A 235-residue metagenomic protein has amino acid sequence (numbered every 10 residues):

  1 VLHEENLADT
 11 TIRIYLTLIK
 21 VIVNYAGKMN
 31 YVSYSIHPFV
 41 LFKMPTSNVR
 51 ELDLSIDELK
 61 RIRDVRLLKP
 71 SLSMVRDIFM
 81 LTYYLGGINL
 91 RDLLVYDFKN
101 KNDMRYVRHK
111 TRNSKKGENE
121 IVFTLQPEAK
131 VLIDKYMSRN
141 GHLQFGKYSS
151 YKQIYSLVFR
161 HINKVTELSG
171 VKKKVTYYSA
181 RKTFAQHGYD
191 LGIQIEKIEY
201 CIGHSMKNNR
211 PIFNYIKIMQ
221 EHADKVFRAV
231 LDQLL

Functional and structural regions predicted by a protein language model:
E4-H37, G86-I88: N-terminal DNA-binding recognition helix of tyrosine site-specific recombinases/integrases
D9, Y34-L90: Basic, Lys/Arg- and aromatic-enriched nucleic-acid-binding interface segment
D9-R13, R91, V175, E196: Short, solvent-exposed positions on alpha-helices
N24-S33, T82-D103, E196: Short, charged phosphate-coordinating catalytic segments
D53, R108-N113, I202-D232: Catalytic-site neighborhood detector that most strongly recognizes the C-terminal catalytic loop/helix of tyrosine
L94-L132: Conserved tyrosine-mediated DNA breakage-rejoining catalytic core shared by Y-recombinases
Q126-K172: Active-site/catalytic core of tyrosine-dependent DNA strand-transfer enzymes
F159-Y200, H204: Short, basic (Lys/Arg/His-rich) helix/loop patches that form interaction surfaces in the mid-to-C-terminal regions
